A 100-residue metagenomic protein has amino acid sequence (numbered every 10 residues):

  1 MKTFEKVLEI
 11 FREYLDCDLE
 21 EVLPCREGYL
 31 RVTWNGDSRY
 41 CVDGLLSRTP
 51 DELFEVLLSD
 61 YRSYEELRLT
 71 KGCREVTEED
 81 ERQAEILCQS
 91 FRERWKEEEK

Functional and structural regions predicted by a protein language model:
M1-K2, E93-K100: Short intrinsically disordered terminal tails
M1-L19: Negatively charged, low-complexity tracts enriched in Asp/Glu with abundant Ser/Thr
Y14-D18, Y64, E98: Short secondary-structure junctions and interdomain/linker hinges
L23-F91: Acidic, low-complexity, intrinsically disordered interaction modules
